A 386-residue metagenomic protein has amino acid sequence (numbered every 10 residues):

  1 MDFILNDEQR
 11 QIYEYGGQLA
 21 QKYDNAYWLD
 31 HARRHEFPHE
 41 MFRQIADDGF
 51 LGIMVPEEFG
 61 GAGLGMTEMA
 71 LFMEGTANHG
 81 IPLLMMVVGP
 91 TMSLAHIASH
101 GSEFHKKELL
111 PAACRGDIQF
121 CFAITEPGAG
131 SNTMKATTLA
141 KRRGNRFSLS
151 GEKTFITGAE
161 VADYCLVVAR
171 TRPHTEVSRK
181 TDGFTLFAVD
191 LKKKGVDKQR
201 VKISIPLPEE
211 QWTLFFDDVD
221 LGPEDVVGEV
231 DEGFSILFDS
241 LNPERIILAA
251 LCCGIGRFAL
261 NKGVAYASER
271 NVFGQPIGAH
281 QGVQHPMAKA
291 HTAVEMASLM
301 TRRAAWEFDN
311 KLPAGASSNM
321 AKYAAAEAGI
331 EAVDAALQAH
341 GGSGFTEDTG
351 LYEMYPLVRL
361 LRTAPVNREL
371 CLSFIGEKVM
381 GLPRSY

Functional and structural regions predicted by a protein language model:
M1-L83, V88, H100-H105, A112-D117 (+5 more regions): Alpha-helical interface subdomain recognition
G49, F72-A77, A169-R170, A188-K194 (+1 more regions): Short Ser/Thr-interspersed hydrophobic loop/turn segments at strand-loop and sheet-helix junctions that line or gate
S99-G101, K141, V167-T171, A188-D190 (+3 more regions): Short beta-strand-to-turn element immediately C-terminal to the catalytic PLP-Schiff-base lysine in fold type I
G116-I124, V168: A short, Trp-centered hydrophobic/proline-enriched beta-strand micro-motif
G128-S131, F155-G158, V177-S178, K202-E210: Short Gly/Pro-enriched turn/cap motifs at secondary-structure boundaries
K135-T137, K192-G222: Flexible, small-/acidic-enriched active-site or ligand-binding loops
R146, S150-K198: A short core secondary-structure module
D218-I236: Long, acidic (Asp/Glu-rich), low-complexity accessory segments flanking structured domains
